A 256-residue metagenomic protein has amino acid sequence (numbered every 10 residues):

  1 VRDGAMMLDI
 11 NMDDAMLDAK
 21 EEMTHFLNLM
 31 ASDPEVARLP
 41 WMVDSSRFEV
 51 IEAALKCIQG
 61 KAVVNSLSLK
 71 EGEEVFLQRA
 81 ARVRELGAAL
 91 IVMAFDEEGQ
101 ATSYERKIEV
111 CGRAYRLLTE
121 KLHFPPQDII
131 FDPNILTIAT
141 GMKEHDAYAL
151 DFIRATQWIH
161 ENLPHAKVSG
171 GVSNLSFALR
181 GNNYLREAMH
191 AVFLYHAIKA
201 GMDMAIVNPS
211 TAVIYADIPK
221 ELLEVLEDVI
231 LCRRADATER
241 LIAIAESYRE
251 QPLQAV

Functional and structural regions predicted by a protein language model:
R2-L39, E98, I135-K143: Glycine-rich, proline-tolerant flexible connector loops at the mouths of alpha/beta enzymes
D9-M16, R38-R47, A62-G72, P126: Catalytic beta/alpha-barrel core
M16-L27, S45-A53, K70-R82, G99-I108 (+1 more regions): Active-site-adjacent beta->alpha loops and helix N-cap segments on the catalytic face of soluble alpha/beta enzymes
D18-S45, E49-Q59, A149-V168: Alpha-helix-loop-beta-strand connector modules within alpha/beta enzyme cores
K20, I58, A62, G72-L77 (+3 more regions): Active-site-adjacent loop and "lid" segments of alpha/beta metabolic enzymes
A54, F131, A197: Conserved, mostly hydrophobic/aromatic
E71-I138: Conserved anion-binding
Q157, L163, N174-V256: Active-site loops and adjacent core secondary-structure elements that bind or stabilize anionic groups
